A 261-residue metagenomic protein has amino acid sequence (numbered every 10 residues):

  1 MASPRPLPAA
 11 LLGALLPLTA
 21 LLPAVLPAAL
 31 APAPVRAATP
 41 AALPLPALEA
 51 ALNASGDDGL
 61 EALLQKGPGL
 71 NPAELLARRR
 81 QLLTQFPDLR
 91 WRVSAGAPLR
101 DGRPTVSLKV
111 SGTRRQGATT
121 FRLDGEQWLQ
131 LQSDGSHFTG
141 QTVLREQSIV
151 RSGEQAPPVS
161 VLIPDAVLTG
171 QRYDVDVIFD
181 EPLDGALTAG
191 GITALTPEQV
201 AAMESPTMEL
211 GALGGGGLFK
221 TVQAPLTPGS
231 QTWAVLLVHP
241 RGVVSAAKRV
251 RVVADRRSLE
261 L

Functional and structural regions predicted by a protein language model:
A2-S3, P23-L26, L30-A54: Short, low-complexity N-terminal intrinsically disordered segments enriched in polar/charged residues
A10-A29: Bacterial N-terminal signal peptides
E61-A118: Short solvent-exposed beta->alpha transition segments
F121-P157, R257-L259: Short beta-strand edge/turn micro-motifs at domain boundaries
G125-Q127, Y173, Q231: Hydrophobic core residues within well-ordered beta-strands of beta-rich domains
S160, D165-F219, S245-A246: Contiguous segments within soluble domain cores/interaction surfaces
V222-R241: Short, aromatic- and glycine-rich surface loops/edge beta-strands on solvent-exposed regions
G242-L261: Short beta-strand elements
